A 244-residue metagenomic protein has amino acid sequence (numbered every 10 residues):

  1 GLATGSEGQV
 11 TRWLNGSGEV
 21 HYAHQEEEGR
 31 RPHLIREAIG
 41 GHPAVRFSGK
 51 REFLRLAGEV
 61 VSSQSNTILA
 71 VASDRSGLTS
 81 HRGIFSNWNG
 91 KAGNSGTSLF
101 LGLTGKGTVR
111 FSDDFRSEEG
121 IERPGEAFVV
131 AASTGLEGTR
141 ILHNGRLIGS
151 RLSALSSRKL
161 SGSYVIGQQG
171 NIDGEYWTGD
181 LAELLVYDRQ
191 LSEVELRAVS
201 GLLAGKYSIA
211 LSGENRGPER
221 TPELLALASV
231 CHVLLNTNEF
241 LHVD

Functional and structural regions predicted by a protein language model:
G1-G16, V20: Hydrophobic alpha-helical membrane-insertion signals
S6-E7, H81-R82, H143-N144, L196-R197 (+1 more regions): Short, solvent-exposed loop/turn and secondary-structure capping segments
V10-L14, V71, A131, D188 (+2 more regions): Non-transmembrane alpha-helical segments in soluble domains of secreted/periplasmic/extracellular proteins
L14-R51, E59-S62, I68-T79, S86-R158 (+2 more regions): Extracellular glycan-interaction surfaces
S161-N171: Predominantly extracellular/luminal carbohydrate-interaction, adhesion, and secreted-enzyme modules that are
W177, E195, V199, E223-V230: Stable alpha-helical elements in mature extracytoplasmic
E183-E219: Extended recognition patches within non-cytosolic domains
R216-D244: Composition-driven recognition of low-complexity segments enriched in small/aliphatic/hydroxylated residues
